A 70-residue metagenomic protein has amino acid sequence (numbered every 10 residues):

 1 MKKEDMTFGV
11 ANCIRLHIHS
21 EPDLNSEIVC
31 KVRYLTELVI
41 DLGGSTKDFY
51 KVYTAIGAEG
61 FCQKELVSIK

Functional and structural regions predicted by a protein language model:
M1-S20, K31-Y34, L38-T46, A55 (+1 more regions): SH3-family beta-barrel domains
P22-E27: Short alpha-helix capping/helix-loop boundary micro-motifs
I28-C30, A58-G60: Short beta-strand segments
K51-G57: Short, exposed beta-strand-loop hairpins at the edges of beta-sheets in extracellular/periplasmic proteins
Q63: Zinc-coordinating Cys/His ligand positions in small cysteine/histidine-rich zinc-finger domains
